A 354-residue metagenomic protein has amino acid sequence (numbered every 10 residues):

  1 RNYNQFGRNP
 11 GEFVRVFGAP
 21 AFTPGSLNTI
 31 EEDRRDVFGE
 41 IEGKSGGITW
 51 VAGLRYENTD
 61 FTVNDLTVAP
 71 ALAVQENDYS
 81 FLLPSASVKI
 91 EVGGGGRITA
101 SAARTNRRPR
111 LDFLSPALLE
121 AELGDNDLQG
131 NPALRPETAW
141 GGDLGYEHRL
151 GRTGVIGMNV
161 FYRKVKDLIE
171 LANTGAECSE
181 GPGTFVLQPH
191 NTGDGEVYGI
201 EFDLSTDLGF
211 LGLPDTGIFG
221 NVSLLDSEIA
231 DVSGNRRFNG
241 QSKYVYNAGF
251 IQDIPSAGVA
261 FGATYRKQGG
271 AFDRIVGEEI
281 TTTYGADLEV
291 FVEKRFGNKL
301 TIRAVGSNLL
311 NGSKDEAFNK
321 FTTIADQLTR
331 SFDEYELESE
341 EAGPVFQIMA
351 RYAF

Functional and structural regions predicted by a protein language model:
R1-N9, P20-K164, I251, T264: Structural signature of Gram-negative outer-membrane beta-barrels, strongest in the C-terminal barrel of TonB-dependent
F6-V14, T62-P70, L111-A117, G124-D125 (+4 more regions): Outer-membrane beta-barrel translocator domains and adjoining extracellular loop/strand segments of Gram-negative
A19-S26, R34-V37, Q129-N131, R135 (+5 more regions): Outer membrane beta-barrel strand-and-loop segments of large Gram-negative receptors, especially TonB-dependent
A21-N28, V68-Q75, D127-P132, F185-N191 (+3 more regions): Extracellular loop and loop/strand-boundary signature of outer-membrane beta-barrel proteins
V37-G43, A86-I90, L144-H148, I200-T206 (+5 more regions): Residues on the lipid-exposed face of transmembrane beta-strands in outer-membrane beta-barrel proteins
G47, T59, V160-V165, A176-F272: Gram-negative outer-membrane beta-barrel transporters
G47-W50, G95-I98, R152-I156, F210-T216 (+2 more regions): Repeated loop/turn-to-beta-strand initiation elements of outer-membrane beta-barrel proteins
N106, K166, K267-F272, V292-F354: C-terminal beta-signal and adjacent terminal beta-strands/loops of Gram-negative outer-membrane beta-barrel proteins
